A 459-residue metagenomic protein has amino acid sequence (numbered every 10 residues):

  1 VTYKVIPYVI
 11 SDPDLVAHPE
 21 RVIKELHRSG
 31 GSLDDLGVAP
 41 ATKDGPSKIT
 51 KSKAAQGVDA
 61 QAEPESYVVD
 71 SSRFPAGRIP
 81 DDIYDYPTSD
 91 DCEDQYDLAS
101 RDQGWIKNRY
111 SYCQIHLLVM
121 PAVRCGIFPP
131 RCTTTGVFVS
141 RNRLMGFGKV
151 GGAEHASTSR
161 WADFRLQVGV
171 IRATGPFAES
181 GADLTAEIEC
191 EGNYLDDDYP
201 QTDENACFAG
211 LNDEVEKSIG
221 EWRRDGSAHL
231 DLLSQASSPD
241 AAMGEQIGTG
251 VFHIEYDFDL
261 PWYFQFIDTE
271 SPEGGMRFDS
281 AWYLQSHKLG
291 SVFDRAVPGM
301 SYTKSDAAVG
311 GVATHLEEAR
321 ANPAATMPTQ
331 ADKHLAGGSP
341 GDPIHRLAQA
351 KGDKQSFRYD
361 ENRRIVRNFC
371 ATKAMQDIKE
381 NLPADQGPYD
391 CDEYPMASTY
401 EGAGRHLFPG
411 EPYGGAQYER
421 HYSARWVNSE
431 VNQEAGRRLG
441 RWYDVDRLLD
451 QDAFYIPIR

Functional and structural regions predicted by a protein language model:
V1-P388, A397-R459: Nuclease and nuclease-like effector domains acting on nucleic acids or nucleotide cofactors
C391: Short hydrophobic beta-strand that contains or immediately precedes a catalytic carboxylate
